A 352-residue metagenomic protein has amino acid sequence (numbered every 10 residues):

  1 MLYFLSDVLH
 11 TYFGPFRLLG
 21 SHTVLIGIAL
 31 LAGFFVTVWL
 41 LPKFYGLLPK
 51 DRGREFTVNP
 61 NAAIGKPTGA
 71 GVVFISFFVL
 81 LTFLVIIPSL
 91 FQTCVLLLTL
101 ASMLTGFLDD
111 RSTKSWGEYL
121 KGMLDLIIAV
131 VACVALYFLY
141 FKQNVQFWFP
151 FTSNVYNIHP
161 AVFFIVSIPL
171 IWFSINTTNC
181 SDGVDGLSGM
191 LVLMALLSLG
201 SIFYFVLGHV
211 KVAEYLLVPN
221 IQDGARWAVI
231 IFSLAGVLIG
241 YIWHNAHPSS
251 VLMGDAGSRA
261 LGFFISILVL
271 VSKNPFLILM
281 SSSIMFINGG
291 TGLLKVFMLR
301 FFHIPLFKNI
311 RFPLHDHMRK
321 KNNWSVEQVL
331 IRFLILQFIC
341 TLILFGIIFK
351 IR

Functional and structural regions predicted by a protein language model:
L2-I287: "…together with the soluble PPM/PP2C metallo-phosphatase catalytic core" -> "…together with the soluble PPM/PP2C
K50, G71, I284-R332: Membrane-proximal soluble regions of multi-pass membrane proteins
E327-I348: Final/C-terminal transmembrane alpha-helix of multipass membrane proteins
